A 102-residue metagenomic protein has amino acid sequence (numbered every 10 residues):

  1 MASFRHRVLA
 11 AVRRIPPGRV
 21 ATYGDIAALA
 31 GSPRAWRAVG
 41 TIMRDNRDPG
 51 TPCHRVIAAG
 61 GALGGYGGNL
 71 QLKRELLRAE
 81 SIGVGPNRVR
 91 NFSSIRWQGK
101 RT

Functional and structural regions predicted by a protein language model:
M1-T102: Nucleic acid-binding interface residues in structured DNA/RNA-binding domains, emphasizing the DNA-engaging scaffolds
